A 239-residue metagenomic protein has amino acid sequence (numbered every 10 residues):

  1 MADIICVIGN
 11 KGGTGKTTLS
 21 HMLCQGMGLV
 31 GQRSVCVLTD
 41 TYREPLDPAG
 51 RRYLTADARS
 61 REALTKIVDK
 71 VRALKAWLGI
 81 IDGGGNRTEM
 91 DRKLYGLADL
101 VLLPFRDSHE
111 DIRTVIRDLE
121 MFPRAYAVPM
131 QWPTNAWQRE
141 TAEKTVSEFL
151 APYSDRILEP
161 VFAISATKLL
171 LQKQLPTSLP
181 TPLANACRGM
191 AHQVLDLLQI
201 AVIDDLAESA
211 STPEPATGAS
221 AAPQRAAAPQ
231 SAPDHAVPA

Functional and structural regions predicted by a protein language model:
M1-T14, L19-I80, G84-R92: P-loop/Walker-type NTP enzyme "switch/lid" segment
G13-T14, R43-P45, E110, T134 (+1 more regions): Flexible, glycine-rich phosphate/dinucleotide-binding loops and adjacent beta-alpha linkers at cofactor/substrate
T17-M22, I112-I116, E143, A184: Short amphipathic alpha-helical segment that frequently serves as the phosphate-/nucleotide-binding helix
R51-T55, E120-M121, K144-V146, P176-S178: Short, hinge-like loop/turn segments at secondary-structure boundaries
G84-P160: Conserved catalytic-core segment of NTP-binding enzymes
P133, V146-L179, C187, Q193 (+1 more regions): Beta-strand-loop-alpha "switch" segments that mediate conformational coupling across diverse proteins
V194-L206: Short, hydrophobic alpha-helical segments
A216-A239: Long, low-complexity, intrinsically disordered segments
